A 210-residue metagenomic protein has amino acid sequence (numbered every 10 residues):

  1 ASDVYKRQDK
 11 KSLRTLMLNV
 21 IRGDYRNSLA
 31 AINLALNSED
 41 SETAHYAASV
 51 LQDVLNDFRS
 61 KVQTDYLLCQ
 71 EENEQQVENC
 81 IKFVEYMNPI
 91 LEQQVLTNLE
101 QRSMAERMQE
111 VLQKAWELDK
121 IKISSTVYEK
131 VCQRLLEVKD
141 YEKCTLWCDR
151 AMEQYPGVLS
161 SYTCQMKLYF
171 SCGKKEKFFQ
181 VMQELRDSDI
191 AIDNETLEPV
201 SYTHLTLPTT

Functional and structural regions predicted by a protein language model:
A1-Q8, Y202-T209: Conserved small/polar residues in nucleotide/adenosyl-binding loops
D3, Y25-A35, S60-T64, T145-L146: Amphipathic alpha-helical scaffolding segments comprising HEAT/armadillo-like alpha-solenoid repeats
S12-G23, L34, H45-D53, Q133: Structural detector for internal amphipathic alpha-helices that build alpha-solenoid repeat scaffolds
E74-Q94, S125-K130: Amphipathic alpha-helical repeat scaffolds of TPR domains
K120-I123, P156, I190: Short coil turns that delineate tetratricopeptide repeat
